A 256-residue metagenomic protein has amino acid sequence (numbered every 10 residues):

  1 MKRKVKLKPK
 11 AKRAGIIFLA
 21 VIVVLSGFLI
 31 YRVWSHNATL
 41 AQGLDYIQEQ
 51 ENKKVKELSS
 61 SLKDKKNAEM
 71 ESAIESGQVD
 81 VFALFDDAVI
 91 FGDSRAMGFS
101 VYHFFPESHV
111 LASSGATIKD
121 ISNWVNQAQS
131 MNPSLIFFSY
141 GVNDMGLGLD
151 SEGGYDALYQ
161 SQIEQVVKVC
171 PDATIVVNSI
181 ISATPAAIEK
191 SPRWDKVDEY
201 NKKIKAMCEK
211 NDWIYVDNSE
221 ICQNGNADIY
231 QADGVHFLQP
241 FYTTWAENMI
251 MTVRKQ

Functional and structural regions predicted by a protein language model:
M1-F85: N-terminal secretory targeting modules
N37, A183-Q256: Catalytic His-Asp segment of secreted/periplasmic serine-dependent ester chemistry enzymes
E75-L158: Conserved SGNH/GDSL esterase-like catalytic core that processes O-acyl groups on lipids and polysaccharides
L111-G115, D144-G153, V166, E189-W194 (+1 more regions): Second-shell loop/turn segments in exported
S139, N178-S179: Alpha/beta-hydrolase-fold catalytic nucleophile elbow
E152-Q162, W194-Y200: Charged helix-capping and loop-helix junction motifs
C170-T174: A short helix->loop->beta-strand "cap" motif at the edges of active sites that frequently abuts
